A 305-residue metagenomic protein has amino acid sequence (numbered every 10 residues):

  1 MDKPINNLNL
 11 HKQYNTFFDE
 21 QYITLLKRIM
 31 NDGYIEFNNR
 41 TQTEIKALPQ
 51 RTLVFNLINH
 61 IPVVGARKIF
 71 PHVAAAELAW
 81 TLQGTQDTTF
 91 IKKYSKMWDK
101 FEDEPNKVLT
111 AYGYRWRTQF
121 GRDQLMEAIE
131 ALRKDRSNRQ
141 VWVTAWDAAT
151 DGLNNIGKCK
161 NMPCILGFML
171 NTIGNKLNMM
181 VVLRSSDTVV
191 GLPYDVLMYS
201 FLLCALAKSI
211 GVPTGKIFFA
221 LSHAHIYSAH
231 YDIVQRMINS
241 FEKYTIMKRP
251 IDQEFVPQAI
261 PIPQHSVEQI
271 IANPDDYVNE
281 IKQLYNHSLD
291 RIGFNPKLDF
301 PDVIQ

Functional and structural regions predicted by a protein language model:
M1-Q305: Terminal, non-catalytic protein-protein interaction segments that mediate quaternary/complex assembly
